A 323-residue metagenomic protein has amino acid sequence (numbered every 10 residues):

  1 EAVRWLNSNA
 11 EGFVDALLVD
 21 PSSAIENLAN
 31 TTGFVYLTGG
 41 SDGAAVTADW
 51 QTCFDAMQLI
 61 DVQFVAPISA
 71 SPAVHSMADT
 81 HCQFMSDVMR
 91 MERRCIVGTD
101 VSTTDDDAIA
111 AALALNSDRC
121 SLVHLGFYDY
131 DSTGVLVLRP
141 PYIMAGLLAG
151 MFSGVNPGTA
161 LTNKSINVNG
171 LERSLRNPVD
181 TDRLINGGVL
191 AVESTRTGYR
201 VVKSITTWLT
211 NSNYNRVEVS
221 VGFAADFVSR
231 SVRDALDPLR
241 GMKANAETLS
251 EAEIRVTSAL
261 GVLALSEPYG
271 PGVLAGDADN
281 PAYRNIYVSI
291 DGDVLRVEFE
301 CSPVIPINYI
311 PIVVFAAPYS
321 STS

Functional and structural regions predicted by a protein language model:
E1-K243, A264, P271-D277: A glycine- and small-residue-enriched flexible loop/hinge signal that marks low-structured segments
A70, G261, V304: Residue-level marker of positions within ordered structural domains that often coincide with functionally constrained
T248-D277: Short, hydrophobic/π-rich interface segment
E267-V294: Long, charged, glycine-rich C-terminal linkers/tails
R284-S323: C-terminal edge-of-domain segments
